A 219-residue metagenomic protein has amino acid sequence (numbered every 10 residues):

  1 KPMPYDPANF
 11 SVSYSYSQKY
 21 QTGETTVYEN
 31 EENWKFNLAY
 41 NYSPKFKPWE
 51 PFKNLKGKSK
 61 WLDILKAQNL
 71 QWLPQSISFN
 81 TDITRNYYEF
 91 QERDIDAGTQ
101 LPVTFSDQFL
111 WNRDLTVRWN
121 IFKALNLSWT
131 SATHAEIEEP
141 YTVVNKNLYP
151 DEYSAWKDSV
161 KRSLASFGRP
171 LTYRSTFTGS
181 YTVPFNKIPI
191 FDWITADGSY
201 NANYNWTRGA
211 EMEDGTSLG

Functional and structural regions predicted by a protein language model:
K1-G219: Exposed, low-structure sequence patches enriched in small/polar residues
